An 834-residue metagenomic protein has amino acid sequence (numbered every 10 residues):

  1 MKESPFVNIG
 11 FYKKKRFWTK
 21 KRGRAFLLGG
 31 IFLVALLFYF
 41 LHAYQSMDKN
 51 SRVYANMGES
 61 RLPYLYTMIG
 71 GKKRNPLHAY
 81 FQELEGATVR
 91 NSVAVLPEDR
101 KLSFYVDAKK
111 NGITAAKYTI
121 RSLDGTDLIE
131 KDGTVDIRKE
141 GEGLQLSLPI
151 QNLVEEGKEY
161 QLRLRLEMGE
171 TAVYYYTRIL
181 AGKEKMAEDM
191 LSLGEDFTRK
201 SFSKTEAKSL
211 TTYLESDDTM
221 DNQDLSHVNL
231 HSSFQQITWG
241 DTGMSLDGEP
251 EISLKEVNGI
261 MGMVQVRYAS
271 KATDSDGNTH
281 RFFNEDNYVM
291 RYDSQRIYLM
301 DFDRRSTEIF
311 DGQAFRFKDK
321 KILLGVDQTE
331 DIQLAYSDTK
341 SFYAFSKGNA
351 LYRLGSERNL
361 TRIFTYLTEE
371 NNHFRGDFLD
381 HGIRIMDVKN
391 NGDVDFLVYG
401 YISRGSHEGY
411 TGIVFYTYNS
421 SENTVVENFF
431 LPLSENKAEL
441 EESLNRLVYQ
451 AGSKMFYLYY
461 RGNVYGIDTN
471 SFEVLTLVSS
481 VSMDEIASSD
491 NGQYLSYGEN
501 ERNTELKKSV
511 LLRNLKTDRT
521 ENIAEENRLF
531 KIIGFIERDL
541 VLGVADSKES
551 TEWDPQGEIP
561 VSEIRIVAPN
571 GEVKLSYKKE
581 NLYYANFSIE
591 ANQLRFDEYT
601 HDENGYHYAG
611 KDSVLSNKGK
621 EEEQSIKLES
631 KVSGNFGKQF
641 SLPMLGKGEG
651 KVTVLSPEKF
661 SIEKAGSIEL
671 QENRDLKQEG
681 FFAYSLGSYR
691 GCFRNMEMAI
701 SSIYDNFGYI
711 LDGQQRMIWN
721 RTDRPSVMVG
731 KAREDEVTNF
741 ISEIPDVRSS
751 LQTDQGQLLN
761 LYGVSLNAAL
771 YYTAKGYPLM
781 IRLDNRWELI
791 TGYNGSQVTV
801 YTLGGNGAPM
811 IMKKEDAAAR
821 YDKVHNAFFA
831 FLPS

Functional and structural regions predicted by a protein language model:
Y12-L33: N-terminal Sec-pathway targeting helices
G29-M47, A87-S103, T114-T134, G141 (+3 more regions): Surface-exposed, charged secondary-structure patches
N56-K117, D124-L128, L162-T242, F317-L360 (+13 more regions): Core segments of small alpha/beta cavity-forming domains
E130-G133, F302, T361-N371, T424-L433 (+3 more regions): Beta-propeller fold detector
Y160, E256-K271, G392-V398, L540-A545 (+2 more regions): A short hydrophobic beta-strand element
M261-L299, D303: Exposed beta-sheet edge and beta->alpha loop/turn motif
S356-N359, N419-S421, D468-F472, R513-K516 (+1 more regions): Short loop/turn segments that connect beta-strands within beta-propeller blades
K731-S834: Conserved active-site-adjacent core of cysteine acyl-enzyme catalytic domains
